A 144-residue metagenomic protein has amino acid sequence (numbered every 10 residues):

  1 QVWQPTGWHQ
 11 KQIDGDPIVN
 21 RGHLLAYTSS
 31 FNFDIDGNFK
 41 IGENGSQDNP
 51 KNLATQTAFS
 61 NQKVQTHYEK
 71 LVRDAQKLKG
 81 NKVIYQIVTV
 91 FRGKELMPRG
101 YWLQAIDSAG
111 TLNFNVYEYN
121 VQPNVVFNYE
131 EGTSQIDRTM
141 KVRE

Functional and structural regions predicted by a protein language model:
Q1-E144: Domain-level detector of nuclease and nuclease-like folds in predominantly extracellular/periplasmic contexts
